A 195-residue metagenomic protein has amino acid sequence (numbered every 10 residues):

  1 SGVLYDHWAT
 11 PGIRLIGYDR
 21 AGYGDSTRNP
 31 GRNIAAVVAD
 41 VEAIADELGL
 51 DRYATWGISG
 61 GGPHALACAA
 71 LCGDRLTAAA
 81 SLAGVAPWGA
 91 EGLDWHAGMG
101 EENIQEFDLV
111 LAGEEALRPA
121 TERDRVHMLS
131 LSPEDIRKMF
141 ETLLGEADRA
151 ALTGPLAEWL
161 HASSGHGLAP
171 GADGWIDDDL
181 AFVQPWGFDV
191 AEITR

Functional and structural regions predicted by a protein language model:
S1-D6, P30: The serine-hydrolase catalytic nucleophile loop
W8-R28: Conserved alpha/beta-hydrolase
P11, L48-D51, D74, F188-A191: Structured loop/turn residues at beta-strand edges in well-structured enzyme cores
S26-G31, G92: Conserved catalytic-core motifs of eukaryotic protein kinase domains, centered on the activation segment
A36-A54: Conserved acidic catalytic loop of the alpha/beta-hydrolase fold
R52-W95: Conserved hydrolase catalytic core segment
M99-A191: Alpha/beta-hydrolase
T194-R195: Catalytic His-Asp charge-relay segment
